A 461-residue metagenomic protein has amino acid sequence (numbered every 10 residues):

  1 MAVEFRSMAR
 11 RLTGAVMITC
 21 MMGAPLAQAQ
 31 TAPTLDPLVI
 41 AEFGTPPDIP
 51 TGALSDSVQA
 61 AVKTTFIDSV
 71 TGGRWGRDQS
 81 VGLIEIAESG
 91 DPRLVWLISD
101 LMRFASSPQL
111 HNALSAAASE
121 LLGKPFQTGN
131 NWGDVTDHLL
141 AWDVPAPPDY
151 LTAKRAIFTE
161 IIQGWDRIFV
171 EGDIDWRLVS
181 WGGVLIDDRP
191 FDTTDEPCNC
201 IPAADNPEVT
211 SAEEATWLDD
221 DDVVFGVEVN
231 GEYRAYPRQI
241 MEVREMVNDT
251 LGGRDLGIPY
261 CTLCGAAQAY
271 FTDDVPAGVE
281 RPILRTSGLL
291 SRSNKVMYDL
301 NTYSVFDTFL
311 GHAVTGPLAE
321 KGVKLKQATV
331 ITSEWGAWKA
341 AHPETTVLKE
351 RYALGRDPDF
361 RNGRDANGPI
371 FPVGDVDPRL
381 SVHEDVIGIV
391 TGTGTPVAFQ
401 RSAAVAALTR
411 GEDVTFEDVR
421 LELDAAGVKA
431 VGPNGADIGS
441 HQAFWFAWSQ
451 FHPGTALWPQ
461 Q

Functional and structural regions predicted by a protein language model:
A2-T13: Bacterial N-terminal signal peptides that target proteins for export
S7, V16-M17, V296: Exposed boundary/loop context
T13-A24: Bacterial N-terminal signal peptides
A27-T31: Boundary at the C-terminal end of the N-terminal hydrophobic targeting segment
A32-G52, D56-V81, P92-Q461: Mid-to-C-terminal functional-domain signal that highlights helix-capping/loop sites within ligand-binding modules
